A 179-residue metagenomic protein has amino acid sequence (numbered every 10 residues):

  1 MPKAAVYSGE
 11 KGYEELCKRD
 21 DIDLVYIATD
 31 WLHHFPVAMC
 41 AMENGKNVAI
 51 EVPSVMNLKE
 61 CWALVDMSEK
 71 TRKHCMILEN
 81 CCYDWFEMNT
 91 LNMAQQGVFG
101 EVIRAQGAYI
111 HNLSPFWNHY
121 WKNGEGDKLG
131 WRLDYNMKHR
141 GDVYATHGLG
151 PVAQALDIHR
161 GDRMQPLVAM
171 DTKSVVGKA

Functional and structural regions predicted by a protein language model:
M1-A4: N-terminal Rossmann-like dinucleotide-binding module
G9-K11: Structural motif corresponding to alpha-helix initiation and N-cap regions
Y13-D20: Short amphipathic alpha-helix with an adjacent loop that forms part of the alpha/beta core around
L16, V25, A105: Receiver (REC) domain switch-region micro-motif
L24, D30-W31, F35-Y83, G97: Beta-strand-loop-alpha-helix segment that lines the small-molecule cofactor/substrate pocket of alpha/beta enzymes
T71-M76, C81-A179: Predominantly a Rossmann-like dinucleotide-binding segment in NAD(P)-dependent oxidoreductases
